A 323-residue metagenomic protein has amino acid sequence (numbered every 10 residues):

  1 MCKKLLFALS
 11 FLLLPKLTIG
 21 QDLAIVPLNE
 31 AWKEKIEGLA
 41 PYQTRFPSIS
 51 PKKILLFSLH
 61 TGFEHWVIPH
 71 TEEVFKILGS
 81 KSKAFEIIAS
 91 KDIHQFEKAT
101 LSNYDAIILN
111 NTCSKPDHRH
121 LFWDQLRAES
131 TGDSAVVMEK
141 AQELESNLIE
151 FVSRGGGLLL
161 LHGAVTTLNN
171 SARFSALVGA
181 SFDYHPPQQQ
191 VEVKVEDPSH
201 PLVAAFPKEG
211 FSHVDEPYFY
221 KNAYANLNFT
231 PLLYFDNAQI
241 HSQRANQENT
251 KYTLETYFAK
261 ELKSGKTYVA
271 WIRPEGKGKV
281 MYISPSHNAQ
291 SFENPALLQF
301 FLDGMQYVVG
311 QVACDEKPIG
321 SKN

Functional and structural regions predicted by a protein language model:
M1-D22: Bacterial Sec-dependent N-terminal signal peptides
Q21-I49, P69, I77-S82, H241 (+2 more regions): Extracellular ligand-binding/catalytic regions of CAZymes and related secreted enzymes and adhesion modules
K33-L39, A172, A176, A180-G276: Catalytic beta-strand/loop cores that center a nucleophilic Ser/Cys/Thr and support acyl-enzyme chemistry
P51-G62: Short beta-strand segments enriched in small/hydrophobic residues
I54, L101-L168, K277: Short alpha-beta junction capping motif
H60-F63, I93-Q95, T112-P116, L158 (+3 more regions): Solvent-exposed loop/turn segments at secondary-structure junctions within structured extracellular/periplasmic domains
T61-E73: Glycine- and acidic-residue-enriched helix-capping/strand-helix junction motifs
K83-E97: A short, well-structured beta->alpha microelement
